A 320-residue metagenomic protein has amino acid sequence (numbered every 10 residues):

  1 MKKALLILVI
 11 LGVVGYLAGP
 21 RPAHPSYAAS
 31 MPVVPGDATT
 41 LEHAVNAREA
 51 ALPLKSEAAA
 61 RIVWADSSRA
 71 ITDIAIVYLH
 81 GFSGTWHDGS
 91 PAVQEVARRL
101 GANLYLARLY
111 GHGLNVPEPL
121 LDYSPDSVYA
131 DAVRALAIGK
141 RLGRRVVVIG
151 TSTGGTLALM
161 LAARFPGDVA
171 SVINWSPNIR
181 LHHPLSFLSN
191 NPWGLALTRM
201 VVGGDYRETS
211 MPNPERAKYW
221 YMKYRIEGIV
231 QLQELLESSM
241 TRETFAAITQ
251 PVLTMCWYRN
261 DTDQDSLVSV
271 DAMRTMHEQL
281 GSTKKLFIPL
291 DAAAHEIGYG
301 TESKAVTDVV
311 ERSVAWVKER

Functional and structural regions predicted by a protein language model:
K3-G19: Hydrophobic membrane-insertion alpha-helices, especially the h-region of bacterial N-terminal signal peptides
K55-L109: Short, surface-exposed "cap/lid" segments of acyl-processing enzymes
V63-A70, A217-A293, T307-V314: Serine-hydrolase catalytic core
G111, L290-T301: Histidine-bearing beta->alpha loop at or near hydrolase active sites
L114-L142: Catalytic nucleophile-loop/oxyanion-hole region of alpha/beta-hydrolase and closely related hydrolase-like folds
I149-G154, A158: Gly/Ala-rich beta-loop-alpha elbow adjacent to hydrolase catalytic centers
I173-P184: Active-site nucleophile loop of the alpha/beta-hydrolase fold
